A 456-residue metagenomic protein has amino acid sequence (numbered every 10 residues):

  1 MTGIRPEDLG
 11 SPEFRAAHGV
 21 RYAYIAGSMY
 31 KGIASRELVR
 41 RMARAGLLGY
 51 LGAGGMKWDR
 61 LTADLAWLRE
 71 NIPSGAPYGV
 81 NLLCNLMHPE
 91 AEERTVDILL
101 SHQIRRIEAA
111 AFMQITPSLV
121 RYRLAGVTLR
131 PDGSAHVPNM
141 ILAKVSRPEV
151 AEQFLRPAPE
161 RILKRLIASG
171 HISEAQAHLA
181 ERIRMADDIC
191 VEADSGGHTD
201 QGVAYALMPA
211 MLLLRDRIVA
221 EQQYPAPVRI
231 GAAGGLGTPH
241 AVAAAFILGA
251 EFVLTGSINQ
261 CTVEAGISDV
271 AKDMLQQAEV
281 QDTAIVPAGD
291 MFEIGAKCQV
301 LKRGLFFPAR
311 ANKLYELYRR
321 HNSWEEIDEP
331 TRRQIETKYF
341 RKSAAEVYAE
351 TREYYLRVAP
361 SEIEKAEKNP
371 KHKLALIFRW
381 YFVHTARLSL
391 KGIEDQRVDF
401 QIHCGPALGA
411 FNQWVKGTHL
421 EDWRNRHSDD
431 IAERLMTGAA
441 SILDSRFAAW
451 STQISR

Functional and structural regions predicted by a protein language model:
M1-P227, H240, S257-N259, E394-R456: Active-site entrance/lid segments in N-terminal catalytic domains of soluble metabolic enzymes
S28, G54, Q201, G235 (+5 more regions): Hydrophobic alpha-helical scaffolding
D59-R60, H240-Q299: Catalytic or ion-translocation cores adjacent to nucleophile or general acid/base/metal-coordination motifs in diverse
E92, I115-P117, V137-E152, P287-L301 (+2 more regions): Short flexible/disordered coil segments
E108, A278-S343: Charged, amphipathic alpha-helical linkers/stalks
R229-G237, T255: Glycine-rich beta-strand-to-loop/alpha-helix junction loops that act as flexible
E316-R456: Domain-length cofactor-binding catalytic modules of enzymes
